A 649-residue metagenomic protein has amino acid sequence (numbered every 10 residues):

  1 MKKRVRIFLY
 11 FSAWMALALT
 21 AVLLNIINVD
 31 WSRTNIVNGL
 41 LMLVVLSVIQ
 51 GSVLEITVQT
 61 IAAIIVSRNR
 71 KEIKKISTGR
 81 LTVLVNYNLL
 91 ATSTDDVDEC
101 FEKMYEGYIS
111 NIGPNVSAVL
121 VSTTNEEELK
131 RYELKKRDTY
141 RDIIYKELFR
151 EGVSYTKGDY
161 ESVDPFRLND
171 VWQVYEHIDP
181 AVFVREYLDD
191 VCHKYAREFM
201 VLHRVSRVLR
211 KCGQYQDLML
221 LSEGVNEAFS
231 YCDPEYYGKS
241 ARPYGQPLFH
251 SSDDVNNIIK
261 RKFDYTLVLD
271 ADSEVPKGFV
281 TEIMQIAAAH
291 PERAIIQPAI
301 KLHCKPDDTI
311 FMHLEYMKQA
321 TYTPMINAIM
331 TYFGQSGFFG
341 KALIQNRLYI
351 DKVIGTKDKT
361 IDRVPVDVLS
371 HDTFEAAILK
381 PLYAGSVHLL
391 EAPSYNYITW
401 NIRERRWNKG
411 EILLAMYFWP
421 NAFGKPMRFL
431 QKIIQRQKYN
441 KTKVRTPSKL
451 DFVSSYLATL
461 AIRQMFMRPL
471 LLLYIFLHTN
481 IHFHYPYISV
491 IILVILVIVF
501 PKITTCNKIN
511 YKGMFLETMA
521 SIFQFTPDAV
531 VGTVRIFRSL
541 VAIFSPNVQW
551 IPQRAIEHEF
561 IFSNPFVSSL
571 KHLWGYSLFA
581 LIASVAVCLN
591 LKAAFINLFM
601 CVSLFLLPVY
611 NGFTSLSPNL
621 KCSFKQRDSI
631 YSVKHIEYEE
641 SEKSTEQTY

Functional and structural regions predicted by a protein language model:
M1-G79, E315-Y316, T373, T446-T505 (+2 more regions): N-terminal membrane-anchoring/stem segments of glycan-assembly enzymes
M1-M15, N86-F101, R210, R428 (+4 more regions): Loop-to-transmembrane boundary segments
E55, G213, D217, S273 (+14 more regions): Feature representing long, continuous alpha-helical segments
V58-T442, I462, K643-Y649: Internal catalytic domains of large membrane-associated glycosyltransferases
K75-S93, M514-D528, F560-S563, F613-L620 (+1 more regions): Cytosolic juxtamembrane regulatory segments of multi-pass membrane proteins
M104-S122, S539-F566, C588-C601: Hydrophobic alpha-helical transmembrane segments and immediately flanking/interface helices in integral membrane
L188-C192, E198, K260, I283 (+4 more regions): Long, K/E/R/D-enriched contiguous segments that form extended
A320, P324, A328, Y332 (+8 more regions): Low-complexity, intrinsically disordered, cysteine-poor segments enriched in small/polar and charged residues
